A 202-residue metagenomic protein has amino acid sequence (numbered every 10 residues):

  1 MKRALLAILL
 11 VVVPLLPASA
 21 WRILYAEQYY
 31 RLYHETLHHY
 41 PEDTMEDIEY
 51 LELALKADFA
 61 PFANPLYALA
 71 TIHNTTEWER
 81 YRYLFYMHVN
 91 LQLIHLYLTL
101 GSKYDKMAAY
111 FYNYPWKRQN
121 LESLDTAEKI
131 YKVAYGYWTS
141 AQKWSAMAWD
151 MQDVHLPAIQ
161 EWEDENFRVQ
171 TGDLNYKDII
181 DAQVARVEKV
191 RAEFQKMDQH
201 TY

Functional and structural regions predicted by a protein language model:
A4-P14: Sec-dependent N-terminal signal peptides
S19-F85, Q199-T201: Immediate post-signal-peptide N-terminus of mature secreted/exported proteins
L24-E49, R82-N113, D153-D173, I179-A182: Amphipathic alpha-helical repeat scaffolds of TPR domains
H39-A57, M107-V133: Short coil/turn connectors between adjacent alpha-helices in alpha-solenoid helical repeat scaffolds
Q119, A146-W162, A192-Q195: Long amphipathic alpha-helical coiled-coil segments
D125-D150: TPR/TPR-like (Sel1-like) alpha-helical repeat modules
Q183-Y202: Short, low-complexity, Pro/Ser/Thr/Gly-rich segments in the mature regions of secreted, periplasmic
